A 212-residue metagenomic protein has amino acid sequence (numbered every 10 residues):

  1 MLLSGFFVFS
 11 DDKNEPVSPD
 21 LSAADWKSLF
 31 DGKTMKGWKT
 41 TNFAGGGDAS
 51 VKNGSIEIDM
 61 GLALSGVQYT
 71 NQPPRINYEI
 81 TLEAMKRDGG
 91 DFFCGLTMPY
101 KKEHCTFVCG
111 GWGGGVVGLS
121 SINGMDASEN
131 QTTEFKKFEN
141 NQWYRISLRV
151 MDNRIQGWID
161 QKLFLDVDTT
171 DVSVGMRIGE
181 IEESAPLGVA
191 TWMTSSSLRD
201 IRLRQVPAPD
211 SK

Functional and structural regions predicted by a protein language model:
M1-G5: Bacterial N-terminal signal peptides
F9-K212: Carbohydrate-interacting regions of secretory-pathway proteins
